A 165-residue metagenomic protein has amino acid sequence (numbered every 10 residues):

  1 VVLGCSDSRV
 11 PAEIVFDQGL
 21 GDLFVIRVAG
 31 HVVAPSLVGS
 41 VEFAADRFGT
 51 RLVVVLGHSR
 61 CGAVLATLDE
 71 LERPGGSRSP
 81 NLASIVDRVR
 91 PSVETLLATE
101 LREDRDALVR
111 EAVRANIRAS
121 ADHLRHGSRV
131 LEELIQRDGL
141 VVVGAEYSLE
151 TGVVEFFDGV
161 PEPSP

Functional and structural regions predicted by a protein language model:
V1-V32: Short, conserved "active-site rim" segments that organize catalytic pockets and cofactor/ligand binding
V2, I26, V55, G144 (+1 more regions): Divalent metal-coordination and catalytic microenvironments
G21, G30-T50, G62-P165: Divalent-metal-activated hydrolytic enzyme cores
V53-S59: Ordered, amphipathic secondary-structure segments that act as subunit-interaction surfaces in large macromolecular
